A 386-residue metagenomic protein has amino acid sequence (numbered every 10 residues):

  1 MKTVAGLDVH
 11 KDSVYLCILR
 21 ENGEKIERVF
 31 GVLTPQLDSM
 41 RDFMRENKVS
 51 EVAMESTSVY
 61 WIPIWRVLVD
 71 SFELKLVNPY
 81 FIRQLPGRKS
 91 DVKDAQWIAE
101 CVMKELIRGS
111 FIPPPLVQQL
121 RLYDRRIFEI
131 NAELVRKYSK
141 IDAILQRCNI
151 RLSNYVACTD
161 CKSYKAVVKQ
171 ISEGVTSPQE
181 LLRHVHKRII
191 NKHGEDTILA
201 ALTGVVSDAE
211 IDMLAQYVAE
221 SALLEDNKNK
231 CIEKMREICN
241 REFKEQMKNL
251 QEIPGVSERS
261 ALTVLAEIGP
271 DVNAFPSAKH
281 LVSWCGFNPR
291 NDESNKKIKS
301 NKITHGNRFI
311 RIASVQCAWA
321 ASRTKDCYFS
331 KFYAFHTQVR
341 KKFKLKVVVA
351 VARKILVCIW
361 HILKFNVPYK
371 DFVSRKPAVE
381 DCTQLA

Functional and structural regions predicted by a protein language model:
M1-A386: A detector of single, family-specific signature residues that are central to catalytic or substrate-handling motifs
